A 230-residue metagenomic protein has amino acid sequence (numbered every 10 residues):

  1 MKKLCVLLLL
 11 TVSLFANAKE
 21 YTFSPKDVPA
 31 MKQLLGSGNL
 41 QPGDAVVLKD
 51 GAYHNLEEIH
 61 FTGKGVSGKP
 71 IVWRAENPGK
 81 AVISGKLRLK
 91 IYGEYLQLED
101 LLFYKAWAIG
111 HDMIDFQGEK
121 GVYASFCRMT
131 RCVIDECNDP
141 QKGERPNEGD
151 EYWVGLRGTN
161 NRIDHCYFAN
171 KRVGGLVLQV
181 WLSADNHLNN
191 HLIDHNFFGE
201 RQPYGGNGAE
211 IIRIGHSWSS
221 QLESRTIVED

Functional and structural regions predicted by a protein language model:
M1-L4: Positively charged n-region of N-terminal signal peptides that target proteins for export
L8-N17: Hydrophobic h-region of N-terminal signal peptides that target proteins for export in Gram-negative bacteria
A16-L35, N39-P42, D50-A52, E76-N77: Right-handed parallel beta-helix/beta-solenoid
K32-P42, H54-V72, A81-F126, N147-G158: Extracellular beta-strand-rich solenoid/capping regions of secreted or surface-exposed proteins that bind or remodel
A45: Short glycine-centered segments of the SAM/dcSAM-binding site in methyltransferase folds
K49-D50, P70, R74-P78, E94-K105 (+5 more regions): Right-handed parallel beta-helix
N207-A209: Glycine-centered small-residue motifs that form tight turns and secondary-structure capping sites at repeat-unit
